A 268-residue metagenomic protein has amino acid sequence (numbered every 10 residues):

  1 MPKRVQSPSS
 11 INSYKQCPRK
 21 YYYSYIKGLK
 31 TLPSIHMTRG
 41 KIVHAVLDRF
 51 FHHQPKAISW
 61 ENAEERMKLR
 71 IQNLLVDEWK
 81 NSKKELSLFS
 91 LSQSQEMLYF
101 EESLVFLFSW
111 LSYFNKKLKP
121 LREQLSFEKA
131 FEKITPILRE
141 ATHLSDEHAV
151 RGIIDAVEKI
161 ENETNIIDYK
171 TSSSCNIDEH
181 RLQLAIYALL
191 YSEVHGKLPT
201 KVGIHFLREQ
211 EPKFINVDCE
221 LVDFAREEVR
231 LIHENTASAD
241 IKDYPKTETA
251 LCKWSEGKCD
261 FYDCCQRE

Functional and structural regions predicted by a protein language model:
M1-I71: Charged, glycine-rich intrinsically disordered N-terminal tails and low-complexity linkers that flank
P2-K3, P18-T31, L86-S87, E163-Y169 (+1 more regions): Short amphipathic alpha-helical segments and their helix-coil junctions
V5, N176-E179, Y191-E268: Metal-dependent nuclease catalytic regions and adjoining charged, substrate-binding loops involved in nucleic-acid end
I35, R39, Y99, H180-Q183 (+1 more regions): Hydrophobic (often cysteine-bearing) scaffold residues that line and stabilize catalytic clefts of nucleotide/cofactor
I42-A45, L182-L190: Short amphipathic alpha-helical face segments that pack within enzyme cores and frequently flank/anchor catalytic
V46-T135: A non-catalytic, helix-rich entry segment at domain boundaries
S103-Y113, K117, L138-E140, W254 (+2 more regions): Charged, terminal alpha-helix-loop-beta segments that serve as non-catalytic nucleic-acid engagement and/or assembly
F127-I186, H233: Non-catalytic protein-protein interaction segments used by genome-maintenance enzymes to assemble and couple activities
